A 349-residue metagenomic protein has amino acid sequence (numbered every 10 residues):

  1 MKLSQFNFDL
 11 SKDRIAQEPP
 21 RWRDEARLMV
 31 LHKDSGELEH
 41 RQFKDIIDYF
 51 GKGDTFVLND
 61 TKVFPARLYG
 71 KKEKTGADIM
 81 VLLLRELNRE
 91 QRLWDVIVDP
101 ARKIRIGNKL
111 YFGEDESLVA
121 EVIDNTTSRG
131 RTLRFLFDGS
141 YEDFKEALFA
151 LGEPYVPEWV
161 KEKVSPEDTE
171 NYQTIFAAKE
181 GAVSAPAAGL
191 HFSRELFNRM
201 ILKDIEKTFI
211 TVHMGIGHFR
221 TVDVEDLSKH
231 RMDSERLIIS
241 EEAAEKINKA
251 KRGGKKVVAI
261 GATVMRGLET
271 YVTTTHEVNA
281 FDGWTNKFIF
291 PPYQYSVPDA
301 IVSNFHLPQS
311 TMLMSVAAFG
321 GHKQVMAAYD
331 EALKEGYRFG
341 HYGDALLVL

Functional and structural regions predicted by a protein language model:
M1-L349: Surface-exposed, charge/polar-rich loops and edge strands
